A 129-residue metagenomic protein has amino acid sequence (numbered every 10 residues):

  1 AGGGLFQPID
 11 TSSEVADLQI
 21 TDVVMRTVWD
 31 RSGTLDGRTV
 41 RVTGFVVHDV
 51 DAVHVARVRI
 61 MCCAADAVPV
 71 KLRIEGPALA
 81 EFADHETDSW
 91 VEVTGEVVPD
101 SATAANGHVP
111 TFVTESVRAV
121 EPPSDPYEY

Functional and structural regions predicted by a protein language model:
A1-Y129: OB-fold and OB-like single-stranded nucleic-acid-recognition modules and their adjacent interaction interfaces
